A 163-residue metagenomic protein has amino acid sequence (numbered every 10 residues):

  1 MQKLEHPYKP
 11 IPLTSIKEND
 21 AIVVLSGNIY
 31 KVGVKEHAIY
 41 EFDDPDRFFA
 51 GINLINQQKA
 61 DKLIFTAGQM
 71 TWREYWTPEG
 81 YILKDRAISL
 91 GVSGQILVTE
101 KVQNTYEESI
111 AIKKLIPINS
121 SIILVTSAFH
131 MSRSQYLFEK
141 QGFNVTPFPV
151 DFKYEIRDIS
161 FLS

Functional and structural regions predicted by a protein language model:
M1-L162: A structural signal for short, hydrophobic/glycine-enriched beta-strand patches
